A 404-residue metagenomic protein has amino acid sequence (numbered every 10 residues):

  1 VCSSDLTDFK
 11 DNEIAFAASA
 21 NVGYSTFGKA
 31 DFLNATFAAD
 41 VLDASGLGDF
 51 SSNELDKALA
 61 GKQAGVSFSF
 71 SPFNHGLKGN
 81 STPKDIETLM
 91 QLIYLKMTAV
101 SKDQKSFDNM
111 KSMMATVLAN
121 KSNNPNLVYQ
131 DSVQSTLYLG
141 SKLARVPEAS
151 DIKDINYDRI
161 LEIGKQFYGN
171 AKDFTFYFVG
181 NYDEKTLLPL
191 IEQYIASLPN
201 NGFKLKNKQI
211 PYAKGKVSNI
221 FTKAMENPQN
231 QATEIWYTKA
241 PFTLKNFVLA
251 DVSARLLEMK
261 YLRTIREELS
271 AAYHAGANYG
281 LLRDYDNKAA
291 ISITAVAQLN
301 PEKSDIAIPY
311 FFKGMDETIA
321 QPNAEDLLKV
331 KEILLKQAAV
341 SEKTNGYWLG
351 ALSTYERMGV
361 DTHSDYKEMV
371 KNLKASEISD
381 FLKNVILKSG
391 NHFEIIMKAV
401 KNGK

Functional and structural regions predicted by a protein language model:
C2-S3: Short, small-residue-biased leader/transition segments that mark boundaries at the very start of proteins
D11-D43, L47-A99, N109-A119, N124-D154 (+5 more regions): M16 family metallopeptidases and their MPP-like homologs
N170, T175-A240, K401-K404: An aromatic/glycine/proline-enriched structural segment found at the starts of mature extracellular/organellar domains
L262-R263: Long, His/Glu/Asp-enriched segments that create or flank divalent metal/ion-associated functional microenvironments
A275, K371, A375-N384: Mature hydrolase/peptidase catalytic cores and their serpin-fold inhibitory cores, especially in secreted
